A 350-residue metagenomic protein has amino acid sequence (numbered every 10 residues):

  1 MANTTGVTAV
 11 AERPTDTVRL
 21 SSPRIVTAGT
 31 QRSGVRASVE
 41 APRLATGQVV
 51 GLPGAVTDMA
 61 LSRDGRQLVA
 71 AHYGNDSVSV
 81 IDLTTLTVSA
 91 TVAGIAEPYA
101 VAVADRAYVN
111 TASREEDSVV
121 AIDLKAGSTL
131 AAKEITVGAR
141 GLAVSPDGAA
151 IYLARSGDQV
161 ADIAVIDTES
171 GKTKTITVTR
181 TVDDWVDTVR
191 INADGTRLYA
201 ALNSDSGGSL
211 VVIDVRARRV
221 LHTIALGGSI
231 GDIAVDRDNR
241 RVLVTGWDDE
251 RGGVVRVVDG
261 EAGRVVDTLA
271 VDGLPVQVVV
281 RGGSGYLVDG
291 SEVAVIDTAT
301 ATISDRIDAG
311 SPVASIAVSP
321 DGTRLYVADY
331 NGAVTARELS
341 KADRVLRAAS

Functional and structural regions predicted by a protein language model:
M1-S350: Predominantly soluble domains enriched in secretory-pathway, periplasmic, or organellar proteins
